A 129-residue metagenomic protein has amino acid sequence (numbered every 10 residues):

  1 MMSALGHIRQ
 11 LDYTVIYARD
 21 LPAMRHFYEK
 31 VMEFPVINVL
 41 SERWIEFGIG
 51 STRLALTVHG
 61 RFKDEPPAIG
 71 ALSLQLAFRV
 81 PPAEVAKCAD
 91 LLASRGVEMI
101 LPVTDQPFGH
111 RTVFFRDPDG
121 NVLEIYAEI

Functional and structural regions predicted by a protein language model:
M1-D12, F34-P82, K87-R116, E128-I129: Vicinal oxygen chelate
A18-D20, P107: Conserved beta-strand-loop-alpha-helix junction that forms the acyl-donor binding cleft
D20, D117-D119: Acidic active-site catalytic centers that drive phospho-/nucleotidyl reactions and related ester hydrolyses
L21-P22, V85: Generic non-transmembrane alpha-helix signal with a bias for helix starts/N-cap capping motifs
M24-E29, L92, G120: Conserved active-site tyrosine of GNAT-family acetyltransferases
V122-I125: Short glycine-/small-residue motifs
